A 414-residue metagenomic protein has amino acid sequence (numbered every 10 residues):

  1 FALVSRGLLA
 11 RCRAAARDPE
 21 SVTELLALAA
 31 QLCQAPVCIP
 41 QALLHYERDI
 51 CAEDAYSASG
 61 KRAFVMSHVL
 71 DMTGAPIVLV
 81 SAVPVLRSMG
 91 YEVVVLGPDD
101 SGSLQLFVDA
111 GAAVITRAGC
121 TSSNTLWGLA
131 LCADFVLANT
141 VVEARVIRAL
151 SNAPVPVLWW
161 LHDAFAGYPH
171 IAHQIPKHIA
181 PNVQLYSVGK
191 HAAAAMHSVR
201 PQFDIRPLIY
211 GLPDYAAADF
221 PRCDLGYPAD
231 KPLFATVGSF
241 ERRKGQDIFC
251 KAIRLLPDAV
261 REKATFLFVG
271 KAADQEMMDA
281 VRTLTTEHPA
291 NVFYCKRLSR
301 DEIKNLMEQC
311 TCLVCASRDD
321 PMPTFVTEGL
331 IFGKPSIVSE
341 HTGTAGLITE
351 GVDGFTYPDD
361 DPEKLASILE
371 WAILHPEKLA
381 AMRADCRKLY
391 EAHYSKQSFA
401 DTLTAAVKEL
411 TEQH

Functional and structural regions predicted by a protein language model:
G60-S67, P228-K244, C250-I253, L267: Conserved donor-binding/catalytic core segment of Leloir-type glycosyltransferases
T73-P84, P232, E241-L255, E276 (+1 more regions): A conserved mid-protein helix/loop that constitutes part of the nucleotide-sugar donor-binding site
L96, P335-V338: Short hydrophobic beta-strand element within catalytic cores of glycosyltransferases and related nucleotide-activated
S101-A110, T265-A290, E302: Short, structured helix-loop element that forms part of the nucleotide-activated donor/catalytic region
L129-A130, R297-L298, N305-C310: Short alpha-helical donor nucleotide-sugar binding micro-motif in glycosyltransferases
R318: Aromatic "clamp/platform" in nucleotide-sugar-dependent glycosyltransferases that forms part of the donor/acceptor
E350-G351, F355-P362, W371-P376: Conserved acidic donor-binding segment of nucleotide-sugar-dependent glycosyltransferases
K364, W371, K378-H393, F399: A short, well-ordered alpha-helix in the C-terminal region of glycosyltransferases
